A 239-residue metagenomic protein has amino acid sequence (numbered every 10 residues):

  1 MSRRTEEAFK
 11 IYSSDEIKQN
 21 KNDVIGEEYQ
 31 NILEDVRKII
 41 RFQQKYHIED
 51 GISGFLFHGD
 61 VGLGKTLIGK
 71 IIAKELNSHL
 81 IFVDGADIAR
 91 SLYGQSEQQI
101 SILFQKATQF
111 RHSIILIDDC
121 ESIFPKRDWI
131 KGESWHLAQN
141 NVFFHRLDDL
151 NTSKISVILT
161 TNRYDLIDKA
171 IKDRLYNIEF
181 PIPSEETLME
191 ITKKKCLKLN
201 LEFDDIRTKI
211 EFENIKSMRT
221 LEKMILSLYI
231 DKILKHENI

Functional and structural regions predicted by a protein language model:
M1, N200-I239: Conserved AAA+ ATPase small/helical "lid" subdomain
I11-G54, D60: Pre-Walker A (pre-P-loop) alpha-helix and adjacent loop at the N terminus of AAA/AAA+ ATPase modules, a conserved
I40, R174, E190-E202, S227-D231: Conserved AAA+ ATPase "sensor/coupling" helix adjacent to the nucleotide-binding pocket
G51-V83, I102-Q109: Walker A/P-loop
L80, S113-I114, S156-V157: Hydrophobic/aliphatic anchor position in the core parallel beta-sheet of P-loop NTPase nucleotide-binding domains
Q95-I117, L137-D149: Conserved alpha-helical scaffold flanking the Walker A/P-loop in AAA+ ATPase domains
E121-Y176: Conserved catalytic/switch belt of AAA+ P-loop NTPases
Y176-I191: Conserved AAA+ ATPase "SRH/arginine-finger" region at the nucleotide-binding site
